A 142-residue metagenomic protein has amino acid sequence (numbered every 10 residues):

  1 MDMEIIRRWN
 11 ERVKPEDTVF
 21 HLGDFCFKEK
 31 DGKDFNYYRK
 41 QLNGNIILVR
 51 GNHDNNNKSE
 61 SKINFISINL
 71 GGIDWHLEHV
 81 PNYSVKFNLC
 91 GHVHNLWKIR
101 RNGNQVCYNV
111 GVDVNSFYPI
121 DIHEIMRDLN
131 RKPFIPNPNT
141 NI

Functional and structural regions predicted by a protein language model:
M1-S67: Core catalytic region of metal-dependent phosphoesterases/phosphodiesterases, especially metallo-beta-lactamase-like
K58-T140: Conserved beta-sheet core of the metallophosphoesterase superfamily
